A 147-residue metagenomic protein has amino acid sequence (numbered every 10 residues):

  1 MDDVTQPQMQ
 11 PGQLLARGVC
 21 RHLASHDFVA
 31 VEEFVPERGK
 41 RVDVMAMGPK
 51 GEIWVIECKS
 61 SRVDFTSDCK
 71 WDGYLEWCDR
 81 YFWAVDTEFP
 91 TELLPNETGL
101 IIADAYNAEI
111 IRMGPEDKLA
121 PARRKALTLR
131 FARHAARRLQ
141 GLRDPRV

Functional and structural regions predicted by a protein language model:
D2-E32, R38, L93-V147: Non-catalytic C-terminal interaction segments of nucleic acid-processing enzymes
L15, K40, S67-K70: Amphipathic coiled-coil/heptad-repeat helices and related helical stalk/stem segments that mediate oligomerization
V19, F34-V35, V44-A46, K70-G73 (+1 more regions): Short, flexible, glycine/charge-rich loop motifs used to bind or transfer phosphoryl groups or to couple energy/partner
L23-A24, G48-P49, L75-W77: Flexible, charged surface loops at secondary-structure boundaries
E33-V35, E57-D64: Short, flexible loop segments at the rims of nucleotide/cofactor-binding pockets, characterized by
R38, V42-V55: Active-site beta-strand-loop-beta-strand hairpin of nuclease catalytic cores that positions key catalytic residues
S60-D104: Catalytic cores of nucleic-acid endonucleases
